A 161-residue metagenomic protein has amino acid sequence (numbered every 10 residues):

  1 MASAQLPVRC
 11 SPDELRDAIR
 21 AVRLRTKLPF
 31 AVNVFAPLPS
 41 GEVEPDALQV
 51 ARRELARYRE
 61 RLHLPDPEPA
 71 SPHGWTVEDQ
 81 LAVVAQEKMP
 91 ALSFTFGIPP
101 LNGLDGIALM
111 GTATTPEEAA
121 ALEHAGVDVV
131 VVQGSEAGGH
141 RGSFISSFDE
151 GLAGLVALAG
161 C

Functional and structural regions predicted by a protein language model:
M1-C161: Active-site entrance/lid segments in N-terminal catalytic domains of soluble metabolic enzymes
